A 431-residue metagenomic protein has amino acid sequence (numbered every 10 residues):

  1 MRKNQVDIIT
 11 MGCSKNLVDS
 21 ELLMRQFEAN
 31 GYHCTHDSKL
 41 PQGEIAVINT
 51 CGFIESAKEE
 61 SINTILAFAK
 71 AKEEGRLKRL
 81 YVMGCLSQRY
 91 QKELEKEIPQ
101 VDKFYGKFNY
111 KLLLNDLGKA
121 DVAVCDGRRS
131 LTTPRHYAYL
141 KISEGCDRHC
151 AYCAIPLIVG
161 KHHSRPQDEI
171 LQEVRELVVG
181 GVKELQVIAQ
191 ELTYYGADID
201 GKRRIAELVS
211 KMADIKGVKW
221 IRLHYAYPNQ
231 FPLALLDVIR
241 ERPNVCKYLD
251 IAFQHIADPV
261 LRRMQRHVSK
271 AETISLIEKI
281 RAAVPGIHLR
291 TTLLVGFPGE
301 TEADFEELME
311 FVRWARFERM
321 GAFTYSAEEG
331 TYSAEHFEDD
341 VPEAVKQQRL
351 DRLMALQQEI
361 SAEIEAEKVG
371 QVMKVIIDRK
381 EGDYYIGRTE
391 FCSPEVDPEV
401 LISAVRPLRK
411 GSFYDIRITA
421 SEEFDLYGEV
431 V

Functional and structural regions predicted by a protein language model:
M1-Y195, A234, L249, A271-A282 (+6 more regions): Proteins enriched for Cys/Gly/acidic motifs involved in redox and nucleic-acid/cofactor modification
K78-G84, R89, L94, V179-A303 (+1 more regions): Conserved SAM/AdoMet-binding glycine-rich loop
K111, R148, T193, D258-P259 (+2 more regions): Glycine-centered loop/turn positions within well-structured domains that cap or flank conserved ligand/cofactor-binding
L131, D237-E241, F253, E365-E367 (+2 more regions): Replace "in large, NTP-powered and nucleic-acid-processing enzymes" with "in large, NTP-powered factors and other
I170, V187, L223, I251 (+6 more regions): Conserved, mostly hydrophobic/aromatic
A189, Y225, F253-H255, T291-V295 (+6 more regions): Active-site proximal loops enriched in glycine and acidic residues that flank catalytic Cys/His/Asp and coordinate
V218, C246-Y248, V284, H288-R290 (+5 more regions): Active-site lining segments that contact anionic ligands and/or coordinate catalytic metals
S333-V431: Terminal RNA-binding accessory module
